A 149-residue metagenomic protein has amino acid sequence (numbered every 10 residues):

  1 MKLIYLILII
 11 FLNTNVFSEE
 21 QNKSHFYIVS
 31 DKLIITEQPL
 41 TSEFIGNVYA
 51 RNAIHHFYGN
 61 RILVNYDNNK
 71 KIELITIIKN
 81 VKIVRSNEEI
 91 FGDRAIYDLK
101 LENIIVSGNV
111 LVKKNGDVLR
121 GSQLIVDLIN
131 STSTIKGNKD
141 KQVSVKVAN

Functional and structural regions predicted by a protein language model:
M1-N149: Mature-chain termini and adjacent capping regions
